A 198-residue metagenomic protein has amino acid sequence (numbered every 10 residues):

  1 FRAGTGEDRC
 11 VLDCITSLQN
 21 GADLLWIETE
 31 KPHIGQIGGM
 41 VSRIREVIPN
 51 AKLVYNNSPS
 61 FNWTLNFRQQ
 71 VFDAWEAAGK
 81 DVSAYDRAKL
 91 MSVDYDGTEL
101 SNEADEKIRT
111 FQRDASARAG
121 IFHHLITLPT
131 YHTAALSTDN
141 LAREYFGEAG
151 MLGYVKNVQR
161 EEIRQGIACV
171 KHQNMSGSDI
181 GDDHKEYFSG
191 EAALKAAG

Functional and structural regions predicted by a protein language model:
F1-L125, D139, R143, D182-G198: Alpha/beta enzyme core
P49-S60, E148-R164: Short, basic, helix/turn surface patches
T64, H132-T133: A SIS-like phosphosugar-recognition module
I126-T130: Short acidic/histidine-rich active-site segments
A135-M151: C-terminal helical cap(s) of enzyme catalytic domains, especially alpha/beta-barrels
L152-G198: N-terminal charge/polar-biased segments
